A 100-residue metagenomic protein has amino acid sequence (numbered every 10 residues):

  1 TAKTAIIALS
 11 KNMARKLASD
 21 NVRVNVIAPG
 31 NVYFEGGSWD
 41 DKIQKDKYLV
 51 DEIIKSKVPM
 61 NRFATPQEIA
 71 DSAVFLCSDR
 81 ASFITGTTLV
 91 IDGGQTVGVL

Functional and structural regions predicted by a protein language model:
A2, S10: Active-site helix of classical SDR
K3, A70: Conserved catalytic core of two-component sensor histidine kinases
A18-R23, I84-G86: Short, small/polar-rich loop/turn modules that mediate ligand/substrate recognition or access, typified
R23-Y33, C77, V90-D92: Conserved SDR Rossmann-fold cofactor-binding beta-strand/turn motif
N31-K57, G98-L100: A glycine/serine/threonine-rich, flexible loop-to-helix segment that serves as the NAD(P) cofactor-binding "lid"
V58-I69, R80: A conserved structural motif in NAD(P)-dependent oxidoreductases
V74, T85-L100: Short C-terminal tail/terminal secondary-structure segment of NAD(P)H-dependent dehydrogenase/reductase domains
